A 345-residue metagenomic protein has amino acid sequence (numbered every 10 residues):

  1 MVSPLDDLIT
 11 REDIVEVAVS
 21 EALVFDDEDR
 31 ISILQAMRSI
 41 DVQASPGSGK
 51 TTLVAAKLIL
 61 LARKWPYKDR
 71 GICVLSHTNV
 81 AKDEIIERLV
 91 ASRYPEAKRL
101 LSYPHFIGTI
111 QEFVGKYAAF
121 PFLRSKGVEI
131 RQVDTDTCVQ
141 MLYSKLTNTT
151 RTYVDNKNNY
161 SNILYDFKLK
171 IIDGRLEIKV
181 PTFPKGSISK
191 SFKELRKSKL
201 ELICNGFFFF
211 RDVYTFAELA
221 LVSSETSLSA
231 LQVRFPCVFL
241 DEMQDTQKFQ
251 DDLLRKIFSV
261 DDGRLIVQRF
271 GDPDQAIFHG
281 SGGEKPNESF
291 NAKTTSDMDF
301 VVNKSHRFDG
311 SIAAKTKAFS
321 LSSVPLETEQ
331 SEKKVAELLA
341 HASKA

Functional and structural regions predicted by a protein language model:
M1-R124: P-loop NTPase Walker
V2-P46, T52-L53, G71-C73, L146-F239 (+3 more regions): Accessory N-terminal region flanking or inserted into the helicase ATPase core in nucleic-acid motor proteins
K64-Y67, K98-R99, S229-L231, S259-G263 (+1 more regions): Conserved catalytic network of the ASCE P-loop NTPase/AAA+ motor domain
H105, C237-V238, Q268: Hydrophobic "anchor" residues on beta-strands that sit immediately upstream of conserved functional sites
K116, P121-K145: DNA-processing P-loop NTPase/helicase core
E242: Walker B catalytic acidic pair
K248, L253-E332: Conserved RecA-like helicase ATPase core segment that couples NTP binding/hydrolysis to strand translocation
K334-A345: Conserved helicase/translocase motor-coupling segment
